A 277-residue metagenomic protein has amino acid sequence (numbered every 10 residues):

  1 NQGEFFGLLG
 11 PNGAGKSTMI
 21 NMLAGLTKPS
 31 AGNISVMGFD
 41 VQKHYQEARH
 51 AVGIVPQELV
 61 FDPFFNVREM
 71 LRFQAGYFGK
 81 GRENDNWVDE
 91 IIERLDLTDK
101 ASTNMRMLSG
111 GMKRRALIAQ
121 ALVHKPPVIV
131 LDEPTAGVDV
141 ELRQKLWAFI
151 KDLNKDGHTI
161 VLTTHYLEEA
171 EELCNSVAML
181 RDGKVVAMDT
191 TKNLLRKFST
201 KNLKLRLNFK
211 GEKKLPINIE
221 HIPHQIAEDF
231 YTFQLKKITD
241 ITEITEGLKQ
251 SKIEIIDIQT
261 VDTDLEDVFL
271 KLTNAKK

Functional and structural regions predicted by a protein language model:
A24: Helix-to-loop junction immediately C-terminal to a conserved catalytic motif
G32-D40, E47-A48: Conserved ABC transporter NBD signature motif
R72, G76-K100: Conserved ABC ATPase "signature" region
N104-L108: Conserved ABC ATPase signature
V123-P127: A short, proline-enriched helix->beta-strand linker immediately N-terminal to the Walker B motif in ABC-type P-loop
I129-D132: Catalytic Walker B motif of ABC-type/P-loop ATPase nucleotide-binding domains
W147-L235: ABC transporter nucleotide-binding domain
T200-K277: Short, charged/small-residue-rich alpha-helical element at the C-terminal edge of ABC transporter nucleotide-binding
